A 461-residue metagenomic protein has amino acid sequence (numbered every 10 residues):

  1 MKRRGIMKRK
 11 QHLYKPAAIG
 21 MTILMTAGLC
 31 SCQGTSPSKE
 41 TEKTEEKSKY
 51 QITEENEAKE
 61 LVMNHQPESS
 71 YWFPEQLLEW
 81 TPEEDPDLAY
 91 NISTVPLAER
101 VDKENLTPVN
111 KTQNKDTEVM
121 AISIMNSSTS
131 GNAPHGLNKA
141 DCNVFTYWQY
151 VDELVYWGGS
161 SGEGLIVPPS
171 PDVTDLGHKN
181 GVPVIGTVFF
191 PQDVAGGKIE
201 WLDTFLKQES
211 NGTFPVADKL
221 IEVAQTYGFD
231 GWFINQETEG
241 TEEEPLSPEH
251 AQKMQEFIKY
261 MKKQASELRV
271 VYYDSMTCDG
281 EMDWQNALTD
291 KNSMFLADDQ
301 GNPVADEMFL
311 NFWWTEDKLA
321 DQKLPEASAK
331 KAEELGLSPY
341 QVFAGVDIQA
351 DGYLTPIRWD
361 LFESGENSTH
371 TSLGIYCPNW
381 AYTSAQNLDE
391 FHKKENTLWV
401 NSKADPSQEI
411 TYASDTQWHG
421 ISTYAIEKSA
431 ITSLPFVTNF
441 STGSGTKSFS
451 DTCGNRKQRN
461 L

Functional and structural regions predicted by a protein language model:
K2-P16, G20: Bacterial Sec-dependent N-terminal signal peptides
G28-S31: C-terminal motif of bacterial Sec signal peptides marking the signal peptidase cleavage site
Q33-T35: Bacterial signal peptide processing site
E40-W148, L268-R269, C278: N-terminal module-boundary/linker segments of secreted carbohydrate-active enzymes
Y50-D102, I234, F391-S441, Q458: Ser/Thr/Pro-rich, acidic low-complexity intrinsically disordered regulatory segments
K111-A327: Chitinase-like catalytic core of GlcNAc-active glycosidases
R269-Y272, L288-K291, D299-L461: Substrate-binding and catalytic surfaces of secreted/luminal carbohydrate-active proteins
